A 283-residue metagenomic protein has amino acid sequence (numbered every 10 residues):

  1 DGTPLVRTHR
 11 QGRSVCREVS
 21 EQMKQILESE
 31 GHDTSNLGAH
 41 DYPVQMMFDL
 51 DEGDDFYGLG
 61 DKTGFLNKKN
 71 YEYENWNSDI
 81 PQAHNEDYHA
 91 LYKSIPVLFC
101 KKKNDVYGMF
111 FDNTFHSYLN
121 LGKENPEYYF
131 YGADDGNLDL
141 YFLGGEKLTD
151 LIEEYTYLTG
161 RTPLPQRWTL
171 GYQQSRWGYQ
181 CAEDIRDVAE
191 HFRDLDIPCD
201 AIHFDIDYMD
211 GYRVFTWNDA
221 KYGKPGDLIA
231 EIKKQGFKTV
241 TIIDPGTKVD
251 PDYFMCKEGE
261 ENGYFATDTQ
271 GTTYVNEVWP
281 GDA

Functional and structural regions predicted by a protein language model:
D1-Q166, R176-W177, A182, A189-D194: Catalytic and substrate-binding clefts that recognize carbohydrates or anionic sugar/phosphate headgroups
G60, P163-A283: Aromatic-lined carbohydrate-binding/catalytic grooves of carbohydrate-active enzymes
